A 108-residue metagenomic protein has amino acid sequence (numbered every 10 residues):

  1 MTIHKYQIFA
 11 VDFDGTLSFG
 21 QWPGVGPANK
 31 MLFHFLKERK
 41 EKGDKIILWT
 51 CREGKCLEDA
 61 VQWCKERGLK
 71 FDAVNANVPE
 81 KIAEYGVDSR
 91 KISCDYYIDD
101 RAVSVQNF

Functional and structural regions predicted by a protein language model:
M1-F108: HAD-like aspartate-dependent phosphatase fold
